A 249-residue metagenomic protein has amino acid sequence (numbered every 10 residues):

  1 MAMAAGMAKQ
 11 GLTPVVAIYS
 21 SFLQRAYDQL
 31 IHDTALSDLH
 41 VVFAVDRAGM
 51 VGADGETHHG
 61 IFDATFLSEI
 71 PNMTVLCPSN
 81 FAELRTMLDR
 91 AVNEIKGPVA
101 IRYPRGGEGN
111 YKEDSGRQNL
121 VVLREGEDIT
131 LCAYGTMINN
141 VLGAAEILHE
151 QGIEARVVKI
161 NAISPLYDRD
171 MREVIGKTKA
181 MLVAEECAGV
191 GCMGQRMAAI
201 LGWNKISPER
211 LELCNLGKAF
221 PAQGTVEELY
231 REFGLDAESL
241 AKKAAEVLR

Functional and structural regions predicted by a protein language model:
M1, L23-Q24, N80-L84, N161-Y167: Short acidic loop-to-helix transition motifs that present clustered carboxylates
M1-A44, A48-G49, I61-F62: Thiamine diphosphate
Q10, D38-L39, D46-E94, K243 (+1 more regions): Conserved thiamine diphosphate
V16, F43-V45, V75-S79, I101-Y103 (+2 more regions): General beta-strand structural signal in soluble alpha/beta enzymes
F22-R25, Q29, F62, S79-T86 (+5 more regions): Generic recognition of stable, solvent-exposed alpha-helical segments in well-folded globular domains
D38, M50-H59, N93-R249: Thiamine diphosphate
